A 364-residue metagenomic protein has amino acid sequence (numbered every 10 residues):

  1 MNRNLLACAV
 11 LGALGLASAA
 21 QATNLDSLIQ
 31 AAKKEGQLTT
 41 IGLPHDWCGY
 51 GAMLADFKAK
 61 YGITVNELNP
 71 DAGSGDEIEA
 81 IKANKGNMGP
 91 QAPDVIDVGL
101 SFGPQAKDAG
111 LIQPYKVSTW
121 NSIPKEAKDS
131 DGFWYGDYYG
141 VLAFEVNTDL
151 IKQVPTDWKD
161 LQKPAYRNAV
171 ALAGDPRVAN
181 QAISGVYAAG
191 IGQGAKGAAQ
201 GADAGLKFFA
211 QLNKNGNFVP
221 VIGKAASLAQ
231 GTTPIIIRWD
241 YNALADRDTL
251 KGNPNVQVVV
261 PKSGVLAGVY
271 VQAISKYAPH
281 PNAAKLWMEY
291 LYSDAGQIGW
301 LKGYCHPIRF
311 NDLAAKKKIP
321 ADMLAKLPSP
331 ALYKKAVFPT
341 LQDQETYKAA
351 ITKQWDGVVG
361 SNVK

Functional and structural regions predicted by a protein language model:
M1-Q21: Gram-negative bacterial Sec-dependent N-terminal signal peptides
Q21-T39, K58-K60, T64, P164: Immediate post-signal peptide segment of exported/extracytoplasmic ligand-binding proteins
I41-L54, N66-K82, G89-T232: Extracytoplasmic ligand-binding site segments that recognize negatively charged/polar headgroups
G103-Q105, A229, P234-P254: A ligand-binding cleft/hinge motif common to bilobed small-molecule-binding domains
Y139-L142, L206-Q211, K251-K276: Periplasmic-binding protein-like
R177-V178, K224-A226, Y241-A245, S263-V265: Short, catalytically relevant binding-site loops at active-site mouths
A226, A331-K364: Conserved C-terminal helix/tail region of periplasmic/extracytoplasmic solute-binding proteins
L266, Y270, S275-A336: Mature extracytoplasmic/periplasmic domains
